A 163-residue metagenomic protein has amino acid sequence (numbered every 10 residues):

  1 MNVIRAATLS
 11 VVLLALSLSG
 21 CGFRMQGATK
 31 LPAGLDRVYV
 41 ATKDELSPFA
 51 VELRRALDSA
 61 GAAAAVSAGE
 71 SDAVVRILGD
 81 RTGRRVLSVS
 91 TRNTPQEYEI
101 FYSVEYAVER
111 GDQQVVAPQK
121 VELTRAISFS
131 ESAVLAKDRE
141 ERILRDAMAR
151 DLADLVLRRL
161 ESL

Functional and structural regions predicted by a protein language model:
M1-L9: Bacterial N-terminal signal peptides that target proteins for export
S17-G20: C-terminal motif of bacterial Sec signal peptides marking the signal peptidase cleavage site
G22-M25: Bacterial signal peptide processing site
G34-R81: N-terminal segment of the mature soluble domain
T42, L57-G61, V108-D112, E131 (+1 more regions): Sec/Tat-exported extracytoplasmic proteins
L46, A50, E97-F101, E141-R150: Solvent-exposed, acidic/flexible segments
R76-K120, A126-R139: Surface-exposed short loop/turn segments
L135-L163: C-terminal/domain-edge helix-coil "capping" segments
